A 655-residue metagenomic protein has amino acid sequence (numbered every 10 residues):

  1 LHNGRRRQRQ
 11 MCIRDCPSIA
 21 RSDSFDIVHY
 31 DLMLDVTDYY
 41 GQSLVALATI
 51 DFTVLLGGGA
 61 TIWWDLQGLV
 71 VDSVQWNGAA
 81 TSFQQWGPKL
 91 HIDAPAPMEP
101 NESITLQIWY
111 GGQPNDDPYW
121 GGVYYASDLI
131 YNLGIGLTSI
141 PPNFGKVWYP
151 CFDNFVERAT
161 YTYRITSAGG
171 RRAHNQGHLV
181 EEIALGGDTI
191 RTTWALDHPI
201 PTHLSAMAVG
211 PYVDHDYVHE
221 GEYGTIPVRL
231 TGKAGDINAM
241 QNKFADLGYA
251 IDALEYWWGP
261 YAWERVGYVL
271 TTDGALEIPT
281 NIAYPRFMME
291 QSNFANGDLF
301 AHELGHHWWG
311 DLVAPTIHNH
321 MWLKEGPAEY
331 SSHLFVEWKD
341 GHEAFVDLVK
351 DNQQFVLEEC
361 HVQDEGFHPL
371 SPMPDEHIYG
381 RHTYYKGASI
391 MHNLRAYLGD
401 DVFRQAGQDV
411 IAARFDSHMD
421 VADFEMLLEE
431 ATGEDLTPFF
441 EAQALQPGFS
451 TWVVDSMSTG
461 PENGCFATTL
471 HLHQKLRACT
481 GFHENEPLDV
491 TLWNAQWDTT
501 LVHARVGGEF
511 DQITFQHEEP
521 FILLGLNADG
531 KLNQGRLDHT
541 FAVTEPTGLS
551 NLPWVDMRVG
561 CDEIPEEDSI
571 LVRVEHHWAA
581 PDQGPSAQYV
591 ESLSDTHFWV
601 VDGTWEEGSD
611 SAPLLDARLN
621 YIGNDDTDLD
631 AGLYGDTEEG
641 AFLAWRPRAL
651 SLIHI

Functional and structural regions predicted by a protein language model:
L1-R9, I13, I653-H654: Single conserved hydrophobic/aromatic residue that forms the stacking wall/gate of nucleotide- or nucleobase-binding
R7-Q10, R14-V45, I130-I135, F155 (+2 more regions): N-terminal, polar/Ser/Thr-rich
P17-D23, W109-T162, V218, G530-V555: Glycine/proline-rich low-complexity spacer/linker segments in large multi-domain proteins
A46, T138-N143, C151-A301, Y330: Hydrophobic helix-coil surface modules that form long, contiguous segments used for peptide/substrate interaction
A283-D347, G407: Zinc-dependent metallopeptidase catalytic helix centered on the HExxH motif and its immediate flanking segment
E325-N393, R414-F415: Acidic/His/Gly-enriched intrinsically disordered linker/tail segments that often contain short helix/coil "MoRF-like"
G380-L470: Amphipathic alpha-helical substructures
A542-A649: Self-processing/autoproteolytic domain segments and adjacent N-terminal interaction modules in large, modular
